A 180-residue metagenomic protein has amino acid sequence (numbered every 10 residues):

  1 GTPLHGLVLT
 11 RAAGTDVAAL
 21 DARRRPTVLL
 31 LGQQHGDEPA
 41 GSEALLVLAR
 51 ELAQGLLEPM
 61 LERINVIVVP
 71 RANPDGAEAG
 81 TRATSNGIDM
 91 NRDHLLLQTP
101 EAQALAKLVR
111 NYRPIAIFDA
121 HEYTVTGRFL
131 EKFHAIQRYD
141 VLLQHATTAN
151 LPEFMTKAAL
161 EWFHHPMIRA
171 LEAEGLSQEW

Functional and structural regions predicted by a protein language model:
G1-W180: Structured catalytic-domain cores with a bias toward divalent-metal coordination
